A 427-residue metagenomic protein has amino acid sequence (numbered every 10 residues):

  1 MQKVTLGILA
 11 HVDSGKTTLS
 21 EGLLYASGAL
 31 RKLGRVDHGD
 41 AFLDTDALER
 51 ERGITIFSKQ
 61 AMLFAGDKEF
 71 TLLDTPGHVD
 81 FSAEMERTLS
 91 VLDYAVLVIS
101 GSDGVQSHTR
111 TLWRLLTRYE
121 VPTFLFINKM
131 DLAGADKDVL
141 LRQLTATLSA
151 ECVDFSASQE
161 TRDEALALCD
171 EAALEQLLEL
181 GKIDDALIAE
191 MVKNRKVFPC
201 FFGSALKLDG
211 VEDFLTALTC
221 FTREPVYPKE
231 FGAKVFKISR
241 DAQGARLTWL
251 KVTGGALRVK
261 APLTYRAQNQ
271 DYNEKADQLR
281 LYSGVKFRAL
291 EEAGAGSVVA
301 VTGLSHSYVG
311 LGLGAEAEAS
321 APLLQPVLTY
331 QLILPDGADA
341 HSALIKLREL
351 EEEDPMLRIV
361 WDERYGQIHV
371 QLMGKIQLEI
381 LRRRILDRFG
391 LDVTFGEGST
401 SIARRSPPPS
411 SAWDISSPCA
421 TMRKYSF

Functional and structural regions predicted by a protein language model:
M1-F427: Structural and coupling elements of P-loop NTPases
